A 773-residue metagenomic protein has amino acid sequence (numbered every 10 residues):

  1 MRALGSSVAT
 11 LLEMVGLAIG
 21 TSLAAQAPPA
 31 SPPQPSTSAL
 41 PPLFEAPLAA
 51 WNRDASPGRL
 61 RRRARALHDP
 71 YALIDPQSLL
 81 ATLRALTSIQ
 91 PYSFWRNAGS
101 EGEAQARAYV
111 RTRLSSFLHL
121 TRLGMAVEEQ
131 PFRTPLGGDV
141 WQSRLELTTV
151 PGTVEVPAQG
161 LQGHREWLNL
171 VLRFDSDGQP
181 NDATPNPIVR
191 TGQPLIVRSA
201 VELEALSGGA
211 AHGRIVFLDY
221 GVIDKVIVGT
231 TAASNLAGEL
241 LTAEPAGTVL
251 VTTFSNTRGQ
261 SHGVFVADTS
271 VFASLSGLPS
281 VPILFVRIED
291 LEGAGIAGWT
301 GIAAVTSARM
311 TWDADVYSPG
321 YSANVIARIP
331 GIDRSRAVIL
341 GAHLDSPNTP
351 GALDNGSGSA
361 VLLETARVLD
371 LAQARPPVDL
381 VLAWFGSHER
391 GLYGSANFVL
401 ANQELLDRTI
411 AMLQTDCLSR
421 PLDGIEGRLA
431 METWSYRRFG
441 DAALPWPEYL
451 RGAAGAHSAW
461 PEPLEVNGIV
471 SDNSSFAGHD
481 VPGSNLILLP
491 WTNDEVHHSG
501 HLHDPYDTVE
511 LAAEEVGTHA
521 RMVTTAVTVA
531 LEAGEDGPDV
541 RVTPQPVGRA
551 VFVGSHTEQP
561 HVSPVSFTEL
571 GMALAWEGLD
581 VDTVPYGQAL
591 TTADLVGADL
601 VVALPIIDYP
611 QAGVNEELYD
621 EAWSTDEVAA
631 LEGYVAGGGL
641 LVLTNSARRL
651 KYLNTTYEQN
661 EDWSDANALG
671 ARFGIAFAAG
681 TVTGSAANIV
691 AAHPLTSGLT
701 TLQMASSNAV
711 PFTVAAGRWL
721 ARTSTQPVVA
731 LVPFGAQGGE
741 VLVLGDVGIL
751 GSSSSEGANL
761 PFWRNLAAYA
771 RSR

Functional and structural regions predicted by a protein language model:
P28, P32-L120, I329-P330, E535-P544: N-terminal hydrophobic or amphipathic helices/low-complexity stretches enriched in small/hydrophobic/Pro/Gly
R84, S88-I215, V222: Noncatalytic luminal/extracellular "stalk/propeptide" segments of secretory-pathway proteins
W167-G208, V271-G351, R367, L371 (+1 more regions): Soluble metallo-hydrolase cores and metallopeptidase-like ectodomains found primarily in the secretory/periplasmic
F385-N485: Metal-dependent peptidase/peptidase-like ectodomains
N493-V542: His/Asp/Glu-rich mid-to-C-terminal helical/loop segments that flank catalytic regions of hydrolases
A526-V527, V542-H561, F567-E569, A573-L579 (+6 more regions): Extracellular ligand-binding/catalytic regions of CAZymes and related secreted enzymes and adhesion modules
V551, Q559-W663: Helical hinge/lid and interdomain linker segments adjacent to catalytic or ligand-binding clefts that mediate domain
T644-A736: An acidic, glycine-rich "communication" segment
